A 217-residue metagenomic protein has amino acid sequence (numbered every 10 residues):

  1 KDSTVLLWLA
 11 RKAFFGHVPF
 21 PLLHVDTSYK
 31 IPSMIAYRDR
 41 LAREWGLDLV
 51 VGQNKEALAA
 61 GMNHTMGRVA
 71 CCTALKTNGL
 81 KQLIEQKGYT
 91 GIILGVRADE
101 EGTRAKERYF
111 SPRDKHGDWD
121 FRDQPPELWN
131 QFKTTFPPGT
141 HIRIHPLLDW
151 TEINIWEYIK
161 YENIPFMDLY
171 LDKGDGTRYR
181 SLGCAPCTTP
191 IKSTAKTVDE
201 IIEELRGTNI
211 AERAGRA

Functional and structural regions predicted by a protein language model:
K1-A217: Nucleotide-activated chemistry modules centered on ATP-dependent adenylation/adenylyltransferase
